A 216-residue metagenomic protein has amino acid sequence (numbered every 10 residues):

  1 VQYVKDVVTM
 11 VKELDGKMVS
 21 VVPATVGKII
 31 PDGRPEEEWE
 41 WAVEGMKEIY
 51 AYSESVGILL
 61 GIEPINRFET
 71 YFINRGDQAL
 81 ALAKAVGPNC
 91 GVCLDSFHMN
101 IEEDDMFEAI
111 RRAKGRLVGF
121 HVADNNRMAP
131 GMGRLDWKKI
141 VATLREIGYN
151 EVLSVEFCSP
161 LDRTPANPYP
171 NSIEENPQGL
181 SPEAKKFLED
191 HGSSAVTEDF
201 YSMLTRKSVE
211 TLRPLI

Functional and structural regions predicted by a protein language model:
V1-G91, E103, F187, S202-L204: Active-site acidic/histidine proton-transfer and metal-coordination neighborhood in alpha/beta enzyme cores
T9, I73-G91, N100-I216: Histidine-acidic metal/acid-base catalytic patches
P23-G27, P64-F68, S96-H98, D124-N126 (+1 more regions): Active-site-proximal loop/turn and secondary-structure-junction residues that shape catalytic pockets, frequently
G61-I62, C93-S96, S154: Generic enzyme active-site microenvironment
